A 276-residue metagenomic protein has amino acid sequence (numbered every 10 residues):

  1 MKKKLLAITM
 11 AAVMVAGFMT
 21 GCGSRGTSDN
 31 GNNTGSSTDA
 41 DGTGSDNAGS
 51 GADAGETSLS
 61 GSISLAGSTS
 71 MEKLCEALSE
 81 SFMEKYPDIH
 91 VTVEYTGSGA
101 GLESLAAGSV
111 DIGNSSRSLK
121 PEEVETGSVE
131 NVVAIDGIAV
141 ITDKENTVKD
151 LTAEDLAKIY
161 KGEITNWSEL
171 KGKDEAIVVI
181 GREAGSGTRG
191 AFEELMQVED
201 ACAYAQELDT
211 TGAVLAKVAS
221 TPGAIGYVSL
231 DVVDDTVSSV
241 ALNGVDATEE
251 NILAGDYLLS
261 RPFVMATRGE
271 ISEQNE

Functional and structural regions predicted by a protein language model:
M1-I8: Positively charged n-region of N-terminal signal peptides that target proteins for export
A7, C22-G23: Disulfide-bonded cysteines in secreted/extracellular proteins and peptides
M10-M14: Hydrophobic alpha-helical targeting segments used for export or membrane insertion
G17-G21: C-terminal motif of bacterial Sec signal peptides marking the signal peptidase cleavage site
G23-E276: Exported/periplasmic ABC-transporter solute-binding proteins
